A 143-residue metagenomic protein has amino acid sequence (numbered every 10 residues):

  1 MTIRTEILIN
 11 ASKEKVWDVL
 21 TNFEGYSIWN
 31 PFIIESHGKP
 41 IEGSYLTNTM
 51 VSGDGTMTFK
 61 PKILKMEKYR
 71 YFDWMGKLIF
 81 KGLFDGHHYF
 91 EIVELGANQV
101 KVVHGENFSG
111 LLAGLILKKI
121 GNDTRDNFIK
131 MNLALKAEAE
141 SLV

Functional and structural regions predicted by a protein language model:
M1-H37, I41: Hydrophobic ligand-binding cavity/cleft-lining segments
L8, T47-T49, T56-T58, K101: Ser/Thr- (and often Asn-) enriched beta-sheet segments in non-cytosolic proteins
L8-S12, V51, V93-L95, G105-S109 (+1 more regions): Solvent-exposed residues in well-ordered beta-strands and their adjoining turns, especially edge/terminal strands
V16-L20, Y26, L46-N48, I63 (+4 more regions): Hydrophobic pocket/interface hotspot
H37, G53-Q99, N107-L112: Hydrophobic-ligand binding "helix-grip"
K101-V103, N107-V143: A conserved amphipathic terminal alpha-helix motif
